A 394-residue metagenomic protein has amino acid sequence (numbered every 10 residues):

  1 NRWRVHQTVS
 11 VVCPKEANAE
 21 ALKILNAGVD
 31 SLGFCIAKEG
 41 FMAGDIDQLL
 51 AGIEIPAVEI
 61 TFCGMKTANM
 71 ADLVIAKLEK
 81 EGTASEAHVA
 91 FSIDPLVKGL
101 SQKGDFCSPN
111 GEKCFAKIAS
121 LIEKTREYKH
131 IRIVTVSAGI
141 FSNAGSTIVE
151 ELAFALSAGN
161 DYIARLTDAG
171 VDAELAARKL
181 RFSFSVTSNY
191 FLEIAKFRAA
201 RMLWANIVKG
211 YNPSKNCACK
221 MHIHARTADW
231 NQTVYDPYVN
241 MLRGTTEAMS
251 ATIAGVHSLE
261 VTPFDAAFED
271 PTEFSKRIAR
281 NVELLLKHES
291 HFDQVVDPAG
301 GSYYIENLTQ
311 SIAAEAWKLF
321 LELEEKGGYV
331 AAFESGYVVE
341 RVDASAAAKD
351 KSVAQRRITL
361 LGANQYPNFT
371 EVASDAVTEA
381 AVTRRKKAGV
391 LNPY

Functional and structural regions predicted by a protein language model:
N1-N189, K220-H224, T252, S258 (+1 more regions): Catalytic alpha/beta active-site cores
G28, E81-G82, W204, A254 (+3 more regions): Conserved, mostly hydrophobic/aromatic
R126-I163, T245-A316: Mobile "lid/hinge" segments at catalytic clefts and subdomain interfaces of large enzymes
I131, A177-R181, A218-H222, A248 (+5 more regions): Active-site lining segments that contact anionic ligands and/or coordinate catalytic metals
S146-L152, T187-A199, A228-M241, E269-A279 (+2 more regions): Short glycine/threonine-rich loop-to-helix capping motif typified by GTGT followed within a few residues by an Asp-Pro
A169-E174, V208-K215, D293-D297, A331: Inter-helical turn/loop segments and adjacent helix faces that build the functional surface of alpha-helical bundle
F197-L203, I207, A225, T245-A248 (+2 more regions): Extended, hydrophobic alpha-helical segments in both membrane/secreted and soluble proteins
R277-Y394: Catalytic-core signal marking the mid-to-C-terminal active-site face
